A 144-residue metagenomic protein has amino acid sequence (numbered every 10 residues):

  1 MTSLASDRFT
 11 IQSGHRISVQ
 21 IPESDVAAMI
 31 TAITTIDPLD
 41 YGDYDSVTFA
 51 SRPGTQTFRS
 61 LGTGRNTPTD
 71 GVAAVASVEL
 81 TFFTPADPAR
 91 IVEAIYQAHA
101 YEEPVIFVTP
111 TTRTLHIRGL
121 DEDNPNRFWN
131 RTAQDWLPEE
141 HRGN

Functional and structural regions predicted by a protein language model:
M1-N144: Hydrophobic structural segments
